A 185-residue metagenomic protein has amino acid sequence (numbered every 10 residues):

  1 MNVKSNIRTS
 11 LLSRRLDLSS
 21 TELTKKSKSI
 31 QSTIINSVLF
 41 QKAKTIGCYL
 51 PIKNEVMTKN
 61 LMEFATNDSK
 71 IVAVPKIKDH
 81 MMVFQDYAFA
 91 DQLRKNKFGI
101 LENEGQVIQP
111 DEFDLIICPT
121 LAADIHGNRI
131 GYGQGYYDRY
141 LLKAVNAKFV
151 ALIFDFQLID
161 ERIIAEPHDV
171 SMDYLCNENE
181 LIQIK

Functional and structural regions predicted by a protein language model:
M1-Q109: N-terminal active-site beta-alpha-beta segment that forms phosphate/nucleotide-binding and substrate-recognition loops
N2, D17, D111-I116, I125-N128 (+1 more regions): Surface-exposed, charge/polar-rich loops and edge strands
L11, C48, V72, I117 (+2 more regions): A residue-level signal for conserved active-site and pocket-lining positions in enzyme catalytic cores
L50, T120, N179: Glycine-rich, N-terminal phosphate-binding loop of Rossmann-like dinucleotide-binding domains
K53, D79, A122-A123, Q157: Short, solvent-exposed loop/turn segments at secondary-structure junctions
M57-N60, F84, H126-R129, E161-R162: Short glycine-/acidic-enriched loop or helix-start segments at secondary-structure transitions that form or flank
E63, G131-Y137: Charged helix-capping and loop-helix junction motifs
L101-N103, P119-A122: A structured binding-face within diverse protein domains that lines the active/interaction site
